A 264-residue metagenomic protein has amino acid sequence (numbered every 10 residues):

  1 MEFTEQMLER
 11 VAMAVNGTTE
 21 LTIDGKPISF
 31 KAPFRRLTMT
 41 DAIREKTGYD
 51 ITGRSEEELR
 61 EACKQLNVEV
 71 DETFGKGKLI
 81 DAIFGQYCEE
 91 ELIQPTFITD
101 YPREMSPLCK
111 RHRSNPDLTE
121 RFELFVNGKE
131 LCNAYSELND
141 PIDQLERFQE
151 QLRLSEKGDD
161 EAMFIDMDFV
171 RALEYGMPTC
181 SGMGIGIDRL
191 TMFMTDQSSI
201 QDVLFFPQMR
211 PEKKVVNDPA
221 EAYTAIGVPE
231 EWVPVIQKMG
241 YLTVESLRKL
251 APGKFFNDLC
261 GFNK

Functional and structural regions predicted by a protein language model:
M1-V215: Class II aminoacyl-tRNA synthetase catalytic cores and aaRS-like
E212-K264: Compact, charge-rich alpha-helical regulatory domains located at protein termini
